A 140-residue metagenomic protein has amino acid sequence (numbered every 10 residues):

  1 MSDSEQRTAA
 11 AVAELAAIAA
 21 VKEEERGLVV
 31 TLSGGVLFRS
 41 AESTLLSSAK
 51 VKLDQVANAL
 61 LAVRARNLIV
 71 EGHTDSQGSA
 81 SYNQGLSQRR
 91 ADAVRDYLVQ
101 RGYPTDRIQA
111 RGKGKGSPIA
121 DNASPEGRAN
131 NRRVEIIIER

Functional and structural regions predicted by a protein language model:
M1-A11: Long, heptad-repeat coiled-coil alpha-helices used as oligomerization/scaffolding rods
A9-E23, V30, F38-G72, D96-Q100 (+1 more regions): Periplasmic peptidoglycan-binding/anchoring modules of Gram-negative envelope and division proteins
R26-L28, K115: Beta-strand-connecting loop/turn residues
L28-V30, Q84: Residues that recognize and position ribonucleotide moieties
S43-S47, E71-R140: Periplasmic OmpA-like peptidoglycan-binding domain that tethers envelope proteins to the cell wall
